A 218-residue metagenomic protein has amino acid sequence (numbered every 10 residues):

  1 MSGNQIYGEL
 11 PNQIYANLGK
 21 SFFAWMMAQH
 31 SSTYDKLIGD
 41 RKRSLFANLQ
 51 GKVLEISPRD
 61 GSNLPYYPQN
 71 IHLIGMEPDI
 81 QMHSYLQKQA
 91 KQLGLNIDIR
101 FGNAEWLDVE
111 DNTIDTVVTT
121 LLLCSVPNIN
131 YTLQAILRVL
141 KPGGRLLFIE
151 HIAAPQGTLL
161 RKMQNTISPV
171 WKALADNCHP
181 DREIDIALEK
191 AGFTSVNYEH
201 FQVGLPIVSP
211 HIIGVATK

Functional and structural regions predicted by a protein language model:
S2-G51, S62-N63, M82-Y85: Conserved class I S-adenosyl-L-methionine
Q13-I14, S21-F22, M26-K36, I149-P210: C-terminal alpha-helical "lid/dimerization" subdomain adjacent to the S-adenosyl-L-methionine
K52-W106: Class I SAM-dependent methyltransferase SAM/SAH-binding core
H72, G143-R145: Short glycine-centered segments of the SAM/dcSAM-binding site in methyltransferase folds
E105-V117: A short acidic, Gly/Pro-enriched loop at the edge of an enzyme's catalytic core that lines a small-molecule cofactor
D115-N128: A short SAM/SAH-binding and catalytic strip from SAM-dependent methyltransferases
N130-P142: A short glycine-rich, Lys/Arg-flanked "PGG" loop and its adjoining helix->strand segment in the class I
I212-K218: C-terminal lobe and adjacent flexible extensions of AdoMet/dcAdoMet transferase-like proteins
